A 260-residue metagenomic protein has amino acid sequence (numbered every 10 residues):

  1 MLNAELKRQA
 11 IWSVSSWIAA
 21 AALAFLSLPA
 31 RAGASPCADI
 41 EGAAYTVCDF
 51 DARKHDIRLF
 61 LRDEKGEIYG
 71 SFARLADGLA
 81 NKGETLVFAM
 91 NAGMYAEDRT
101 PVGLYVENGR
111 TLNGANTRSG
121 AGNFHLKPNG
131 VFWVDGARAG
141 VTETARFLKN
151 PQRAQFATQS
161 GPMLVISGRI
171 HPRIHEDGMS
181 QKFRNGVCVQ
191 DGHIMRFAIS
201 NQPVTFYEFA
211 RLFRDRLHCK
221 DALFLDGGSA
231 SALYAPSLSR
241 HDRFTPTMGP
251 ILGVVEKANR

Functional and structural regions predicted by a protein language model:
M1-I11: N-terminal secretory signal peptides that target proteins for export/translocation
S13-L26: Bacterial N-terminal signal peptides
P29-N123, R196: Zymogen propeptides
D51-R53, D98, W133-R138, I166-S167 (+3 more regions): Short acidic-glycine loop/turn motifs at beta-strand connectors
R62-K65, R146-N150, I199-P203: Short, solvent-exposed aromatic-acidic interface loops
A89-N91, A222-L225: Active-site neighborhood of phospho(di)ester-bond hydrolases with catalytic His/Asp-centered motifs
R99-I174: Active-site-adjacent helix-turn-beta-strand microarchitecture at beta-sheet edges that either contains or buttresses
V102-G122, R173-F224, A230-R260: Conserved, well-ordered active-site substructure
